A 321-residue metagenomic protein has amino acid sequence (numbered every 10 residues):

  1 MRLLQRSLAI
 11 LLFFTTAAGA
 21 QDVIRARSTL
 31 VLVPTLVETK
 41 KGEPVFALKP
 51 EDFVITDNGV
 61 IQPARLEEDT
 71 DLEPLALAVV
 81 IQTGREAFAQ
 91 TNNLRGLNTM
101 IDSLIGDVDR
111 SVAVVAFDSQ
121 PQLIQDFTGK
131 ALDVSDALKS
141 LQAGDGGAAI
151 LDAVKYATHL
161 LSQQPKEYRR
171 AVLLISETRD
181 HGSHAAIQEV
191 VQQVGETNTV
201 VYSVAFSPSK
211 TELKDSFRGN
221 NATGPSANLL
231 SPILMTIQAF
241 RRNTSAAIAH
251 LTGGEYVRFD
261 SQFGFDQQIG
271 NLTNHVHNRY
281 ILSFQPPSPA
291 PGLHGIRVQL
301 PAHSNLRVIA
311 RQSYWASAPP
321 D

Functional and structural regions predicted by a protein language model:
M1-L8: Bacterial N-terminal signal peptides that target proteins for export
I10-L12, L32: Hydrophobic transmembrane signal anchors and adjacent membrane-proximal interface regions, especially in viral
L12-F13, D52: Exposed boundary/loop context
T15-A17: N-terminal signal peptide c-region/cleavage motif recognized by signal peptidases
G19-D321: Scaffold/interface architecture of coatomer-like assemblies
